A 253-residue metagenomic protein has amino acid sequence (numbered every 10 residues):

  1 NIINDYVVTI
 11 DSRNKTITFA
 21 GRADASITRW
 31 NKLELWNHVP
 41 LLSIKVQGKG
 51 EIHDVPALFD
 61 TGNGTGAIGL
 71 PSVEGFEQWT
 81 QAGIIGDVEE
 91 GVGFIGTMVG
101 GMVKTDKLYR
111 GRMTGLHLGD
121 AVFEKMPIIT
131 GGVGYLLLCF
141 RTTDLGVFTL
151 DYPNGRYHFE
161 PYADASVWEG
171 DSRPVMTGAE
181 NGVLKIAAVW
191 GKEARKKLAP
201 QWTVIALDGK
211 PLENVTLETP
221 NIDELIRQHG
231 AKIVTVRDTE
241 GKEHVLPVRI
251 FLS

Functional and structural regions predicted by a protein language model:
N1-S253: Pepsin/retropepsin-fold aspartyl endopeptidases
